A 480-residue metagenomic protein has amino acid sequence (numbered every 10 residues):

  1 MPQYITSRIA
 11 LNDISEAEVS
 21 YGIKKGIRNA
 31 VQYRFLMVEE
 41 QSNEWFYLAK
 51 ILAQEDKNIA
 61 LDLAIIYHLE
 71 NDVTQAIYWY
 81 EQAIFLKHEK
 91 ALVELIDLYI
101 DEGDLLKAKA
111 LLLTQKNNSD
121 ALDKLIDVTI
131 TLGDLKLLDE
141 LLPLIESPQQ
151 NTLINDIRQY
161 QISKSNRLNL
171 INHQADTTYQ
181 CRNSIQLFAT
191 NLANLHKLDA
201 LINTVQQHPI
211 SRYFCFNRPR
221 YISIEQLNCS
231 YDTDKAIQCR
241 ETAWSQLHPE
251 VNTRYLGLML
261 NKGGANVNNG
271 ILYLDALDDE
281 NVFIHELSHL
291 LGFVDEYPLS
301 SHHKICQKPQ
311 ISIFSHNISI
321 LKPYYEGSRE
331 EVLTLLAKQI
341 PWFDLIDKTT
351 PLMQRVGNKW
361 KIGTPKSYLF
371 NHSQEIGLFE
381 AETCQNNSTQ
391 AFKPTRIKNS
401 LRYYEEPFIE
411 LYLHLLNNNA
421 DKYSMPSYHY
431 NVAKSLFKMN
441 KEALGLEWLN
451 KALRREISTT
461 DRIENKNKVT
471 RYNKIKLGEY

Functional and structural regions predicted by a protein language model:
K25-R28, R34, V38-Q41, A53-K57 (+4 more regions): Short helix-capping/linker turns of helical repeat alpha-solenoids
S42-W45, A76, A108, L138 (+1 more regions): Single-residue signature of alpha-solenoid repeat helices
F46-A49, Y80, L112, L449: Hydrophobic/aromatic packing residues within the alpha-helices of TPR/SEL1-like helical repeat arrays
L86-H88, E94, G103, H302-Y480: Replace "(M1/M4/M9/M12/WLM)" with "(e.g., M1/M4/M8/M9/M12/M26/WLM)" and add "not limited to" to clarify scope
K109, L113, D123-L247, L260-K262 (+3 more regions): Propeptide-to-catalytic entry region of secreted or membrane-anchored zinc metalloproteases
G264-E286: Short pre-active-site segment immediately N-terminal to the catalytic Zn-binding motif
N281-Y297: Active-site recognition of the HExxH zinc-binding catalytic motif
